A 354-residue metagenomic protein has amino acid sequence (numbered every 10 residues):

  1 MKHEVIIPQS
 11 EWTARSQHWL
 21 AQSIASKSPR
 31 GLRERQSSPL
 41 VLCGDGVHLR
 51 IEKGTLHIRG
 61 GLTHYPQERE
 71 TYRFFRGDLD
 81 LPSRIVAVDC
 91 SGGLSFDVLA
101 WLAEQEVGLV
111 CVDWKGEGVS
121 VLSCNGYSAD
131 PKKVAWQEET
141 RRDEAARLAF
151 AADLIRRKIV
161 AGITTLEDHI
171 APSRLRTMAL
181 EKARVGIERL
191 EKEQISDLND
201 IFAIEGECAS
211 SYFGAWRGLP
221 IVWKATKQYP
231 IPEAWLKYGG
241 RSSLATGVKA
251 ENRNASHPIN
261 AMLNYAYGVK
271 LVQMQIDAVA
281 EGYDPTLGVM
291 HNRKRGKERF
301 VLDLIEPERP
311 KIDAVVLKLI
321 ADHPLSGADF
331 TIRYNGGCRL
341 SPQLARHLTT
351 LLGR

Functional and structural regions predicted by a protein language model:
K2-G61, E104, P131-R354: Active-site helix-to-loop segments that bind/position phosphate- or nucleotide-bearing substrates and donors across
H57-D80: Active-site-flanking structural segment that lines cofactor/substrate pockets
H64, T71, A100, C124-N125 (+3 more regions): Surface-exposed beta-strand edges and their flanking turn/coil or helix-capping segments
Y72-F75, L81-R84, D89-T164: A surface-exposed, charged beta-strand/loop segment in the N-terminal or early-internal portion of soluble proteins
